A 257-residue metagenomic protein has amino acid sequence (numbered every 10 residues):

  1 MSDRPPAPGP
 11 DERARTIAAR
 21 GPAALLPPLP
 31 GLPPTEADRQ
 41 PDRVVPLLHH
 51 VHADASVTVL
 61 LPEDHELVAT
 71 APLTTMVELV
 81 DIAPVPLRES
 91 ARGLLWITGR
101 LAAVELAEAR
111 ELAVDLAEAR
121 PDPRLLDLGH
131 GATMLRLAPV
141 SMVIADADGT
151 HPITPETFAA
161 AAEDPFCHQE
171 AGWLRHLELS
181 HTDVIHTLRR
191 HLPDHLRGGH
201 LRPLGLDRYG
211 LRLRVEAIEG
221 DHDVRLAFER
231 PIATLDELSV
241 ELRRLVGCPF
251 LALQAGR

Functional and structural regions predicted by a protein language model:
M1-T70: An N-terminal domain-cap segment
P22, A55-S56, R100, S141 (+1 more regions): Structural motif
P22-A24, W96-T98, M134-R136: Conserved hydrophobic/aromatic beta-strand scaffold that supports enzyme active sites
R43, A83, R208-L211: Short amphipathic beta-strand starts and helix->beta connectors
H50-H52, V104, E216: Short beta-strand micro-motifs enriched in acidic
A55, E63-L125, D221-D223: Short, structured beta-strand-loop surface elements
L60-P62, E78-V80, A138, A227-E229: A structural detector for beta-sheet-dominated domains
A113-R257: C-terminal edge-of-domain segments
